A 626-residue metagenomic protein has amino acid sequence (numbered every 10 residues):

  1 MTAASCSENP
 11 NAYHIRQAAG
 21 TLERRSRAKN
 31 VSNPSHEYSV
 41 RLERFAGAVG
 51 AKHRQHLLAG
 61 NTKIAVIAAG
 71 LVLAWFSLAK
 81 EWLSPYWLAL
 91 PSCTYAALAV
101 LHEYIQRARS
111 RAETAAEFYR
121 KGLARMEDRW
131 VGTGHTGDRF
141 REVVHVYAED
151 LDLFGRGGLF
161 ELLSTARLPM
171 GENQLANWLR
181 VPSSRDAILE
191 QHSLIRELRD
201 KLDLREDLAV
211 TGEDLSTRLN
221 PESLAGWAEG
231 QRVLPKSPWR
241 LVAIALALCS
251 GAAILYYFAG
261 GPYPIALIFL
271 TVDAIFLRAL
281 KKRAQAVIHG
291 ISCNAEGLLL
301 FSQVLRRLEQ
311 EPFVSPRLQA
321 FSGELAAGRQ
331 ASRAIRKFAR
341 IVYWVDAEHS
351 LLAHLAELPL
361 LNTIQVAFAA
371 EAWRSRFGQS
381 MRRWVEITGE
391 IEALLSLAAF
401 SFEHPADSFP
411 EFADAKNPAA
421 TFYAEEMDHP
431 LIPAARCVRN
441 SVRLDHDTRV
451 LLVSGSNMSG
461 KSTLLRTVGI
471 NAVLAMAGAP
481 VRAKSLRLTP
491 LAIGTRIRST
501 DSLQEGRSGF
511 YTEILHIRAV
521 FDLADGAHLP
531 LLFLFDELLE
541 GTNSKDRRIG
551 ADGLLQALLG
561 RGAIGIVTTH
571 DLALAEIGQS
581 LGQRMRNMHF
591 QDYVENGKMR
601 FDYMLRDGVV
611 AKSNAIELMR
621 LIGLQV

Functional and structural regions predicted by a protein language model:
T2-A3, A19: Intrinsically disordered, low-complexity segments enriched in serine/proline and basic residues
A12-I15: Short hydrophobic alpha-helical segments enriched in small aliphatic residues
R25-R27, G526-A527: Acidic, low-complexity intrinsically disordered tails
R27-M458, T463-A492, L515-H516: Alpha-helical coupling/stalk and coiled-coil linker elements that connect catalytic or binding modules and transmit
A279, L397, H404-V626: ATPase nucleotide-binding head domains, primarily ABC-like/P-loop NTPase cores
